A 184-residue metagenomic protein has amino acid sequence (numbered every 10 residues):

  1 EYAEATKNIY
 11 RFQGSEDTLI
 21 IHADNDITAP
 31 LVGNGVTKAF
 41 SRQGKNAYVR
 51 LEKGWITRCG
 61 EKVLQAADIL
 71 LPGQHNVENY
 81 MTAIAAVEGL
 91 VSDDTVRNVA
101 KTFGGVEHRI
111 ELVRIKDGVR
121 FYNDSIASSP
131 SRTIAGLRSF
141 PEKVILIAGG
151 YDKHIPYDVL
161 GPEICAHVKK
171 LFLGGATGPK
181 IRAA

Functional and structural regions predicted by a protein language model:
E1, D26-D68, V106-R109, V113: Extended acidic/charged loop-beta regions that coordinate divalent cations and stabilize anionic phosphate/carboxylate
E4-N8, T95-N98: A non-catalytic, amphipathic alpha-helix used as a structural packing/dimerization or gating element in enzyme scaffolds
A5-S15, L160-H167: Membrane-proximal helix-turn-helix segments that form the acceptor-binding/catalytic region of lipid-linked
K7-N8, D17-L19, F40, L51: Helix-rich effector regions associated with P-loop NTPase G domains
Q13-T18, N34-T37, H167-K169: A short helix->loop->beta-strand "cap" motif at the edges of active sites that frequently abuts
L19-D24, I147-A148, H167-A176: Short internal beta-strands
N25-P30, K45-A47, H154-P156, T177-A183: Short, charged/polar "capping" segments at the starts of alpha-helices and the immediately preceding loops
Q65-K169: Nucleotide phosphate-binding/pyrophosphate-handling subdomain across enzymes that bind or process nucleotide phosphates
